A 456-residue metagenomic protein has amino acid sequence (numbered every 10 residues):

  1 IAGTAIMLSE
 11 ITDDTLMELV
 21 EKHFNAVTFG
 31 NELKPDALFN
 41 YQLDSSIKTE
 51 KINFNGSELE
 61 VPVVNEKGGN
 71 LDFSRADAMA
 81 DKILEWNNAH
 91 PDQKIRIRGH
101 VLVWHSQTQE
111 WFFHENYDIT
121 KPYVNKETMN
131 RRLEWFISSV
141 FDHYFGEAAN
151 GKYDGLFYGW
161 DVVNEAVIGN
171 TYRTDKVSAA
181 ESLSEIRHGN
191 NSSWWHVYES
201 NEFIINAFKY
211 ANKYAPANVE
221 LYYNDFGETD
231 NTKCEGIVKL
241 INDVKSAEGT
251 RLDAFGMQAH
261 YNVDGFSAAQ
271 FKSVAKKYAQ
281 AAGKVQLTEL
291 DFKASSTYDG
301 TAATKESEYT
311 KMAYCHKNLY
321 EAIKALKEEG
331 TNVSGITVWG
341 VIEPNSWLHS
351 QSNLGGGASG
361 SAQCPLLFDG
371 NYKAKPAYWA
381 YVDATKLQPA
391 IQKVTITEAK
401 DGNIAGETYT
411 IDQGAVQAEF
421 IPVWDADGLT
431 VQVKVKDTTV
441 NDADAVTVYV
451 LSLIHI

Functional and structural regions predicted by a protein language model:
I1-A26, Y41: N-terminal carbohydrate-binding accessory modules
A5, S9-M17, V177-A302: Noncatalytic carbohydrate-binding groove/subsite architecture in carbohydrate-active enzymes
L16, H23, R75-I83, F136 (+7 more regions): A general structural detector for well-ordered alpha-helical segments in enzyme core domains, enriched
K22, A26-Y222, F226-E228, F292-T297: Substrate-binding cleft and catalytic face of glycoside hydrolase catalytic domains, especially the flexible beta-alpha
V27, W160, F255, I336 (+1 more regions): Conserved, mostly hydrophobic/aromatic
F39, E165-I168, D175-V197, Q270-A282 (+2 more regions): Aromatic-rich peripheral "rim/lid" segments of glycoside hydrolase catalytic domains that contact and position glycan
L387-V446, S452: Order/disorder boundary and secretion-linked terminal/linker segments
I454-I456: Conserved small/polar residues in nucleotide/adenosyl-binding loops
